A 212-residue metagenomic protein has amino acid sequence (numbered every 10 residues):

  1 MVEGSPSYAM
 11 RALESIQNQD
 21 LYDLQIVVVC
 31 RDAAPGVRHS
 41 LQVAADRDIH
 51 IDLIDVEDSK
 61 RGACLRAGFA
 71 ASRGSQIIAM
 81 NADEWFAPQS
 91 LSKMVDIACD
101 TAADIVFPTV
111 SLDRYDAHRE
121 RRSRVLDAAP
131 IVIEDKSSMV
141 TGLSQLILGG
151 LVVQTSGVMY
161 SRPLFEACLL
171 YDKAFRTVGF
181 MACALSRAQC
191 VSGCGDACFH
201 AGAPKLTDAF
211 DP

Functional and structural regions predicted by a protein language model:
G4-N18: Short, well-formed alpha-helical segments that are part of the catalytic scaffolds of diverse glycosyltransferases
Q17-D55: Acidic donor-binding segment of Leloir-type glycosyltransferases
D48-I49, R61, K93-L164: Flexible acidic/His/Gly-enriched loops in nucleotide-sugar-dependent glycosyltransferase catalytic domains
V56-S72: Glycine-rich, basic loop-to-helix element that forms the pyrophosphate-binding segment of sugar-nucleotide handling
L65, F86-K93, A117-H118, F180: Acidic donor-diphosphate engagement hotspot in glycosyltransferases and nucleotidyltransferases that stabilizes
I77: Short aromatic/hydrophobic "clamp" motif used to bind/position activated sugar donors
N81-W85: The conserved acidic donor/metal-binding loop of glycosyltransferases
I133-P212: Conserved nucleotide-sugar donor-binding catalytic segment
